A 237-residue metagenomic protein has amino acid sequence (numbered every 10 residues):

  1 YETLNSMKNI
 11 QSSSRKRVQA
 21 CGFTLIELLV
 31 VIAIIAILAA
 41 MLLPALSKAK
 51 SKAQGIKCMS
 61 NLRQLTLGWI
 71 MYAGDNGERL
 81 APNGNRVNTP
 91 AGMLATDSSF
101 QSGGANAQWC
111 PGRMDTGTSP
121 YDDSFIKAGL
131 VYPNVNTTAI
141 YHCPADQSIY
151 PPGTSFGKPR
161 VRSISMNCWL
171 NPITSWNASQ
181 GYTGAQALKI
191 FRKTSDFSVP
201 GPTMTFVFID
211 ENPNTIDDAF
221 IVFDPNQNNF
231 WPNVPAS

Functional and structural regions predicted by a protein language model:
Y1-L25: N-terminal leader/signal peptides at the extreme start of proteins
N5, S12, I26-V30, P44 (+1 more regions): Compositionally biased amphipathic helical and low-complexity segments enriched in hydrophobic
S6, S12-R15, V31, Q54-I56 (+1 more regions): Short amphipathic alpha-helical "recognition" segments used for binding
M7, S13-R15, K48, I164 (+2 more regions): Compositionally biased regions
I10-S12, S47, T137, G157: Coiled-coil-like amphipathic alpha-helices with heptad-repeat character
S12, I26, V30, A39 (+2 more regions): Generic hydrophobic-segment detector
V18-S60: Amphipathic alpha-helical segments typified by the pilin-like N-terminal helix that continues immediately C-terminal
C58-S237: Short, well-structured segments within or immediately adjacent to enzyme catalytic domains that line ligand-binding
